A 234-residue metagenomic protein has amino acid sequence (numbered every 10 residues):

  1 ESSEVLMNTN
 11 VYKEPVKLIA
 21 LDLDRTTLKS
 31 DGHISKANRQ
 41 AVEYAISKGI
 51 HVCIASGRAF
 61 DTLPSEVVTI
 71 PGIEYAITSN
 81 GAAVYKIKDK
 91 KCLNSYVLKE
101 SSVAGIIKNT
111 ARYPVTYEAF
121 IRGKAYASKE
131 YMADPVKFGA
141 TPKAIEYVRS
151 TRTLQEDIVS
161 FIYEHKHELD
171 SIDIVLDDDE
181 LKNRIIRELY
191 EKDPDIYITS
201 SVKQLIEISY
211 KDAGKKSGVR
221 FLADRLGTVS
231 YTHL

Functional and structural regions predicted by a protein language model:
E1-L6: Short, Lys/Arg-enriched N-terminal segments with co-localized hydrophobic residues within the first ~10-30 amino acids
K13-P15: Short, small/polar residue-rich loop motifs at catalytic or cofactor-binding pockets
K17-S30: Asp-based phosphoryl-transfer active-site loop
L18, Y75, Y231-L234: Hydrophobic "anchor" residues on beta-strands that sit immediately upstream of conserved functional sites
D31-I34, Y96-V97, Y210: Short, solvent-exposed loop/turn segments at secondary-structure boundaries
K36-T141: Active-site phosphate-binding/coordination module
N109, Y113, F120-L234: Conserved acidic, metal-coordinating active-site core of Asp-based, Mg2+-dependent phosphoryl-transfer enzymes
